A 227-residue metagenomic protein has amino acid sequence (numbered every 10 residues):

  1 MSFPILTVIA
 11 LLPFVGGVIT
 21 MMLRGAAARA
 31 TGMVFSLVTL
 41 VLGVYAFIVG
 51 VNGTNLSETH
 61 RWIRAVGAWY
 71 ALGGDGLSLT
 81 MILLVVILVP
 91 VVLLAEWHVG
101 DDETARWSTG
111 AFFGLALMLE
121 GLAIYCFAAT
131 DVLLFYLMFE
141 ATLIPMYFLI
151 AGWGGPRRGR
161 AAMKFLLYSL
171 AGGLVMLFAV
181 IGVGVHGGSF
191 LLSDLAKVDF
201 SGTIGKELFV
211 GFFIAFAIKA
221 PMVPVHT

Functional and structural regions predicted by a protein language model:
M1-I5, I19-G114, S189-K197: Transmembrane helix-loop-helix hairpins at membrane boundaries of multipass inner-membrane proteins
M1-L12, G76-V85, V132-P145, G202-I218: Structural signature of hydrophobic alpha-helical transmembrane segments
V8-G25, P221: N-terminal signal-anchor/start-transfer transmembrane helix
I9-P13, A28, G32-F35, T39-L42 (+6 more regions): Small-residue packing motifs within transmembrane alpha-helices
G16, T20, T39-L42, V92 (+4 more regions): Alpha-helical transmembrane segments of multipass membrane proteins
V18-M22, L94-S108, Y147-P156, G182 (+2 more regions): Helix-loop junctions at the membrane interface of multi-pass solute transporters
V51-W69, L174-T227: Juxtamembrane/interfacial segments at transmembrane-helix boundaries in multi-pass membrane proteins
A111-M118, L122-G205: Alpha-helical multi-pass transmembrane bundles of energy-transducing inner-membrane proteins
